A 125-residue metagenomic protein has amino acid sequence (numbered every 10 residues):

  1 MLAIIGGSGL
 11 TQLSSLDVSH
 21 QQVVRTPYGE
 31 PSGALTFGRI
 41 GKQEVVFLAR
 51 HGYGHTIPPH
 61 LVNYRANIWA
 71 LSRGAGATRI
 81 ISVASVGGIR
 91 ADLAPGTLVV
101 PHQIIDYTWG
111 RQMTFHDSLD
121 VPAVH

Functional and structural regions predicted by a protein language model:
M1-H125: Metabolite-binding pocket within alpha/beta catalytic cores that recognizes anionic/polar moieties
